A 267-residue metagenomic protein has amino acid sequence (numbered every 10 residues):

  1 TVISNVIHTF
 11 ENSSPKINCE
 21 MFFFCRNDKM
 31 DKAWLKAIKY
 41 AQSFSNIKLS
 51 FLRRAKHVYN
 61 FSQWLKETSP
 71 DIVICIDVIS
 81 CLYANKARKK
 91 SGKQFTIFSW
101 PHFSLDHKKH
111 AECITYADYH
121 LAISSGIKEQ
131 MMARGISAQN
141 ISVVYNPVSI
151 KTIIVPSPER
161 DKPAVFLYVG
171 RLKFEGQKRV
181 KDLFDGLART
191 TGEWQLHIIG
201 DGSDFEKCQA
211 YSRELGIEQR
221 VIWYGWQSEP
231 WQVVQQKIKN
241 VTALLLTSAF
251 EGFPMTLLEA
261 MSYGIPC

Functional and structural regions predicted by a protein language model:
T1-A55, W64, G202-D204: N-terminal strand-loop element at the rim of the active site of nucleotide-sugar-dependent glycosyltransferases
R54, C75-C81, P101: Short His-centered aromatic/hydrophobic patch
G126, P147: Carbohydrate-associated surface elements
E159-K178, F184-L187, H197: Conserved donor-binding/catalytic core segment of Leloir-type glycosyltransferases
Q209-S228: Nucleotide-activated donor-binding/catalytic signature segment of Leloir-type glycosyltransferases, i.e., the conserved
V234, P254-L257: Short glycine/serine-rich donor-binding loops of glycosyltransferases
L244-L245: A short hydrophobic beta-strand element within the catalytic core of glycosyltransferases that build diverse glycans
A249: Aromatic "clamp/platform" in nucleotide-sugar-dependent glycosyltransferases that forms part of the donor/acceptor
